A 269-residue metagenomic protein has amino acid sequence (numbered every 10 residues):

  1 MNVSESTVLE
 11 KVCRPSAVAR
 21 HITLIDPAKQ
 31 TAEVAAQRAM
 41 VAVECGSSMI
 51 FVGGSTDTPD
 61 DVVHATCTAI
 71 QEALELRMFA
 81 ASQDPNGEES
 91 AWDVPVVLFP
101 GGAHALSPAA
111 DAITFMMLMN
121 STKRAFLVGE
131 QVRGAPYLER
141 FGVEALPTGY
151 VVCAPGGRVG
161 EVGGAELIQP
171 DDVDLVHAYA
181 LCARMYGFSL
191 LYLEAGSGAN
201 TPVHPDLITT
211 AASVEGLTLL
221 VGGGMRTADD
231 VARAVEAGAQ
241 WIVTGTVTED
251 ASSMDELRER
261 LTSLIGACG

Functional and structural regions predicted by a protein language model:
M1-E10, L24-Q30, P155-G157, D171-A178 (+2 more regions): Alpha/beta catalytic cores of nucleotide-metabolism and tRNA/nucleoside-modifying enzymes
M1-I25, G134-T148: N-terminal amphipathic alpha-helix/helix-capping segment at the start of soluble metabolic enzymes
A19-A35, F99-A103, V152-H177, L220-R226: Active-site mouth loops of central-metabolism enzymes
V34-R38, L98-F115, S213-I242: Catalytic cores of alpha/beta
F51-D57, A112, M116-L127, A195-G198 (+2 more regions): Glycine-rich phosphate-binding active-site loops on the catalytic face of alpha/beta enzymes
D61-G101, G134-L146, T201-T227, E259-G269: Alpha-helix-loop-beta-strand connector modules within alpha/beta enzyme cores
H104-R184: Conserved anion-binding
R158-I208, T248-E256: Glycine/Thr-rich beta-alpha phosphate-binding loop at enzyme active sites
